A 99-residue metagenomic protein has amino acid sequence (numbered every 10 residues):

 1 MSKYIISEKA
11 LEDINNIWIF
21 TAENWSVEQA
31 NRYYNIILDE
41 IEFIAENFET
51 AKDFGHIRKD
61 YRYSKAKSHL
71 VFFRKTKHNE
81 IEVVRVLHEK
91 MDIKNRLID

Functional and structural regions predicted by a protein language model:
M1-Y34: Arg/Lys-rich, positively charged N-terminal/basic patches that mediate binding to nucleic acids
R32, H56-I57, K94: Solvent-exposed interaction patches of small proteins and small membrane subunits
E42-E46: Short proline/glycine- and basic residue-enriched helix-capping loop/turn segments at helix->loop/beta transitions
E49-H78: Basic/aromatic recognition patch in beta-strand/loop cores that engages polyanionic ligands
R74-D99: Enriched for short, Lys/Arg-rich terminal
